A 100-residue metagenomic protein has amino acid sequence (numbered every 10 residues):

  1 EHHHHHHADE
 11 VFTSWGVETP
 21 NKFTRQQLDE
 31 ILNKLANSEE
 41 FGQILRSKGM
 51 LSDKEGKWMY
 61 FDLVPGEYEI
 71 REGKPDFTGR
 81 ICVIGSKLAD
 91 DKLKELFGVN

Functional and structural regions predicted by a protein language model:
E1-P75, S86-N100: C-terminal accessory "lid"/substrate-recognition subdomains
T78-G79: Conserved nucleotide- and phosphate/pyrophosphate-binding catalytic cores in adenylate/nucleotidyl-handling enzymes
V83: Flexible loop/N-cap segments at domain edges
